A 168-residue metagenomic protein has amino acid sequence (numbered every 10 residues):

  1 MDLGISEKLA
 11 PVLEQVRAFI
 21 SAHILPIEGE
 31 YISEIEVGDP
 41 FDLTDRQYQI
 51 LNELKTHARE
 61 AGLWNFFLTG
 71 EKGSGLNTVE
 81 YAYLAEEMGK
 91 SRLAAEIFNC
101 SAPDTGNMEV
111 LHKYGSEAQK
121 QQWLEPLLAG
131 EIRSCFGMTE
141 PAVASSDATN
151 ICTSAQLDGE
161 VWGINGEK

Functional and structural regions predicted by a protein language model:
M1-G4, M108-G115, S154: Short, well-ordered beta-strand elements within core beta-sheets of diverse protein domains
M1-N99, A118-Q122, P126: Amphipathic, small/basic residue-rich leader segments at the start of a protein or domain
P40-D42, N77, M108-E109, S145-A148: Short, solvent-exposed polar/charged micro-motifs at secondary-structure junctions
L54, M108, L157-D158: Alpha-helical hydrophobic/aromatic positions enriched in membrane-embedded helices and signal peptides
G62, L84, G89, N107 (+3 more regions): Hydrophobic/aromatic pocket-lining and membrane-interface residues
G70, F98-N107, L128, T139-P141: Short, glycine/charge-rich beta-strand/loop segments that flank catalytic centers and engage negatively charged groups
S74, Y114-K168: Glycine-rich, Trp-frequent "lid" loop and neighboring beta-strands that shape and gate the flavin cofactor pocket
F98-A118, D147: N-terminal glycine-rich flavin-associated loop
